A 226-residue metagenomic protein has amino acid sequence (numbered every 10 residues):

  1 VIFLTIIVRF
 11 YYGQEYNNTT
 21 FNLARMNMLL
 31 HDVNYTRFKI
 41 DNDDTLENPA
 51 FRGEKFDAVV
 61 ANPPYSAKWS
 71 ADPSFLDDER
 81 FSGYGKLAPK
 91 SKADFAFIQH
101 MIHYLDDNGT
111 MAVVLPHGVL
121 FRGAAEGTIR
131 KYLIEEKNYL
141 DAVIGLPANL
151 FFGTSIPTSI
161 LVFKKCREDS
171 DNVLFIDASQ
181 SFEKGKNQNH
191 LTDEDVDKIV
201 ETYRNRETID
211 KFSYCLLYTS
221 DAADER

Functional and structural regions predicted by a protein language model:
F3-R9: Conserved S-adenosyl-L-methionine
F10, R37-K39, A142: Conserved beta-strand segments of alpha/beta enzyme cores
Y11-E15: Conserved SAM-binding motif I beta-strand of class I
F21: Short alpha-helix immediately C-terminal to the canonical SAM-binding loop
R25-F51: S-adenosyl-L-methionine
P49, G53-S220, R226: A conserved structural/catalytic subdomain of Rossmann-like adenosyl-cofactor enzymes
